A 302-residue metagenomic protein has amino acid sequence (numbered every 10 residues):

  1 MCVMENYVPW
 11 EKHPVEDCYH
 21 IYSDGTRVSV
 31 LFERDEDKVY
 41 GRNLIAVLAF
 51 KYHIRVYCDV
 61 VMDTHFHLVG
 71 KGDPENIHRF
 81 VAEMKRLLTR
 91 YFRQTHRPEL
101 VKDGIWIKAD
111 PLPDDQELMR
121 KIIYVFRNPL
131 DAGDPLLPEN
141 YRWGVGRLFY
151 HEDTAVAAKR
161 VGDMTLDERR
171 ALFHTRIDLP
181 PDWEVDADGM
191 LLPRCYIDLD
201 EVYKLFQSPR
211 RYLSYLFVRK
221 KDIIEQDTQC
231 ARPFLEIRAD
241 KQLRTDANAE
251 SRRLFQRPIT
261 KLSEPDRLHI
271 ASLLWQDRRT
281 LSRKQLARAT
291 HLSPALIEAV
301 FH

Functional and structural regions predicted by a protein language model:
M1-C58, D73-H302: Short Pro-Cys-Gly-centered "Cys-loop" motif that presents a nucleophilic cysteine in a tight turn
V60-D63: Short, flexible turn/loop "capping" segments at secondary-structure junctions
H65-G72: Short beta-strand->loop micro-motif that forms the acidic, two-metal-ion catalytic signature in nucleotide-processing
